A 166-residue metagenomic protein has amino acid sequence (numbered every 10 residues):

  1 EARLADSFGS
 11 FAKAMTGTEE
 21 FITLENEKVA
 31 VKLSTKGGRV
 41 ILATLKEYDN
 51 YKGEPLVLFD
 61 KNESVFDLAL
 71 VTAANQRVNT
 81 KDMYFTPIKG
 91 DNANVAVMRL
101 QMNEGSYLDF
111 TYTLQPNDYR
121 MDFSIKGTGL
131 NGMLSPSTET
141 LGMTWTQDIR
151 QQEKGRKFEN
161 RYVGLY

Functional and structural regions predicted by a protein language model:
E1-Y166: Soluble non-transmembrane domains of integral membrane proteins
